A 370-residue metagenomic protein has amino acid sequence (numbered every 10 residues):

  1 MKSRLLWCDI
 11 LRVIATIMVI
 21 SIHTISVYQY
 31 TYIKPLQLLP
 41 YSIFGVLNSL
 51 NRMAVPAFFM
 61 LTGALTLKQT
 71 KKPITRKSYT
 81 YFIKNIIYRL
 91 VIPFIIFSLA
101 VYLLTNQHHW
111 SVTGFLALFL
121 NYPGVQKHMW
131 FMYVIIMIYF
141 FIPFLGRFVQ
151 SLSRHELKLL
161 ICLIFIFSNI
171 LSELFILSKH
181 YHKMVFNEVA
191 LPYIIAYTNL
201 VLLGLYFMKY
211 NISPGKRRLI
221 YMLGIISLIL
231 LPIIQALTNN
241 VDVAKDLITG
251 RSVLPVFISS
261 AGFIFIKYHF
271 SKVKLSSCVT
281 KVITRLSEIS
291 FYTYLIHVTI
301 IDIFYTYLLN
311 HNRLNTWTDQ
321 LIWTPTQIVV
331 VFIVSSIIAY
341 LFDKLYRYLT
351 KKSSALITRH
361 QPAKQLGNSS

Functional and structural regions predicted by a protein language model:
L6-Q69, L90-S98: Functionally critical transmembrane alpha-helices in membrane proteins and complexes, commonly lining
I17, S21-T24, L99, L103 (+4 more regions): Aromatic-anchored segments of alpha-helical transmembrane domains
Y32, N106-S111, E173-K183, I233-A244 (+1 more regions): Juxtamembrane "helix-exit" motif on the non-cytosolic side of transmembrane helices
I43-P56, F119-V134, I176-L200, Q235-A261 (+1 more regions): Interfacial loop-to-helix transition and helix-capping segments at the boundaries of transmembrane helices
N48-A57, Q69-T105, W110-K127, I138 (+2 more regions): Transmembrane alpha-helical segments and their boundary/interface "anchor" motifs in multi-pass integral membrane
Y139-F167, Y206-G224: Solvent-exposed interhelical
I195, I212-R285, I289-Y292, T299 (+2 more regions): Alpha-helical transmembrane segments and terminal signal-anchor/GPI-anchor hydrophobic tails, characterized by long
K267-S287, I296-S370: C-terminal "closing" transmembrane helix and its immediate cytosolic amphipathic cap in multi-pass membrane proteins
